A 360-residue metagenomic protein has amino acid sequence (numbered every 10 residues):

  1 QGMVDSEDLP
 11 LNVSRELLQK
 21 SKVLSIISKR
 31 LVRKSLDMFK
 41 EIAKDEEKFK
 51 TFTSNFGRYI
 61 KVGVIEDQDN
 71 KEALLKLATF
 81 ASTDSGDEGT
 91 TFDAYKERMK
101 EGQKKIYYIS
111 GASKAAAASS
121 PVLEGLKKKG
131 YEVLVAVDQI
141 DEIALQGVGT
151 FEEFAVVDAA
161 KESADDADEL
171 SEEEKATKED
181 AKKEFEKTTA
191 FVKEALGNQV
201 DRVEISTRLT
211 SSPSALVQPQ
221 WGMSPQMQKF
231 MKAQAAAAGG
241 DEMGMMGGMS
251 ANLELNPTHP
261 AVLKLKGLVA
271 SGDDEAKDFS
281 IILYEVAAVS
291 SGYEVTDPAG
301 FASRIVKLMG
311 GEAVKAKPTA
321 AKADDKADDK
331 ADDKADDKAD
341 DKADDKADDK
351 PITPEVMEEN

Functional and structural regions predicted by a protein language model:
Q1-N360: Conserved GHKL (Bergerat-fold) ATPase module
